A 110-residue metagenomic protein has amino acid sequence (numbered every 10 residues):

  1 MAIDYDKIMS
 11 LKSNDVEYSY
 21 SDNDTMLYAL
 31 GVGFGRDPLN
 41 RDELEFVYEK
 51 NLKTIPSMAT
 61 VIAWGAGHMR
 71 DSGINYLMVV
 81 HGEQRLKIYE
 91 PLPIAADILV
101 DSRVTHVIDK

Functional and structural regions predicted by a protein language model:
M1-E83: Hot-dog-fold acyl-thioester-processing enzymes
V79-K110: Hydrophobic beta-sheet segments that form the core/acyl-binding groove of ACP/CoA-dependent acyl-chain-processing
